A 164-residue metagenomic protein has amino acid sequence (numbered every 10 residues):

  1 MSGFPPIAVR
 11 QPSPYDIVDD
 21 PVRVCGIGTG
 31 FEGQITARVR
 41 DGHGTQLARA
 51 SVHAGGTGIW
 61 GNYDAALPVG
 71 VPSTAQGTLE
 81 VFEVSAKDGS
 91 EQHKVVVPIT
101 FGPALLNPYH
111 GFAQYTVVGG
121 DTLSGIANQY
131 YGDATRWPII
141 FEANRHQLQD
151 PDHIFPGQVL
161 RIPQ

Functional and structural regions predicted by a protein language model:
S2-P108, Q149-D150: Ser/Thr-rich low-complexity repeats and stalk/linker segments
R38, T78-E80, Q114-V118, I139 (+1 more regions): Soluble periplasmic/extracytoplasmic beta-strand elements of cell-envelope proteins
L67-T74, Q129-P138: Short cationic/low-complexity microdomains
T78, V96, L123-S124, A134-W137 (+1 more regions): Extracytoplasmic/secreted envelope proteins and their assembly/folding machinery, especially bacterial periplasmic
L105-A134, Q158: Primarily a LysM-type cell-wall glycan-binding module
D133-Q164: Extracellular LysM carbohydrate-binding repeats and other cell-envelope/extracellular binding modules
